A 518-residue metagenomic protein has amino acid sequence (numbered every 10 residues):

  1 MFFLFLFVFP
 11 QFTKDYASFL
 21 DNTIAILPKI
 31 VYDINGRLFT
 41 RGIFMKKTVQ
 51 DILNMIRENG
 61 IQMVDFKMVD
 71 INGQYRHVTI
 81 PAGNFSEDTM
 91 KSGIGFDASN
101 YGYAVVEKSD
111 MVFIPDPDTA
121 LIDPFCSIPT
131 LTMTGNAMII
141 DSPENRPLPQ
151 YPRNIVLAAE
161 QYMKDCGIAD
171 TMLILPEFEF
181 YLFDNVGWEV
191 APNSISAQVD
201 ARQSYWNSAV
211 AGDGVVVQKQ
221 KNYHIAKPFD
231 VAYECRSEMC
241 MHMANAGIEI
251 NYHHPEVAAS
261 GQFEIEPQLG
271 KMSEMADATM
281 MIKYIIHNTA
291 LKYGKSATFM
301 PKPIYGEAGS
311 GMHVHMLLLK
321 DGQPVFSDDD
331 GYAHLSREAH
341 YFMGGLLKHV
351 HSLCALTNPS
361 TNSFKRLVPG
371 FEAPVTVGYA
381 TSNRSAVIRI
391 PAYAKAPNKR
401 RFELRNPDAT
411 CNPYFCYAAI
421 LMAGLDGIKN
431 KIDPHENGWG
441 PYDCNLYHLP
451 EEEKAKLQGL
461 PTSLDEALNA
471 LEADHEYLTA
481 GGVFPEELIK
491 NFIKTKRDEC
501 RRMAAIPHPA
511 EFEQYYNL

Functional and structural regions predicted by a protein language model:
M1, G42-M45: Initiator methionine at the very start of the polypeptide chain
M1-Q11: Hydrophobic alpha-helical signal peptides and transmembrane signal-/tail-anchor segments that drive secretory-pathway
F9-R37, R41: Short, positively charged and aromatic/hydrophobic N-terminal segments
M45-L518: Glycine-rich, acidic/polar active-site loops that bind/position phosphate-bearing ligands
